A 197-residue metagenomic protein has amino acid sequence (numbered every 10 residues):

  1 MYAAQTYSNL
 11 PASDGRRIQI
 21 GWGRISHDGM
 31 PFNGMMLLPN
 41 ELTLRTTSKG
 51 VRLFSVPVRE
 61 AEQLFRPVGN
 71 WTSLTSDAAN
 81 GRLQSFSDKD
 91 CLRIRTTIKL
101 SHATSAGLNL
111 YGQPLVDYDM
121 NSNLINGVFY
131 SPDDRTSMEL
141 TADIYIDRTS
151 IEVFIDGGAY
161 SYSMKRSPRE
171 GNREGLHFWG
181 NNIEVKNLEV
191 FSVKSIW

Functional and structural regions predicted by a protein language model:
Y2-W197: Beta-rich accessory regions
